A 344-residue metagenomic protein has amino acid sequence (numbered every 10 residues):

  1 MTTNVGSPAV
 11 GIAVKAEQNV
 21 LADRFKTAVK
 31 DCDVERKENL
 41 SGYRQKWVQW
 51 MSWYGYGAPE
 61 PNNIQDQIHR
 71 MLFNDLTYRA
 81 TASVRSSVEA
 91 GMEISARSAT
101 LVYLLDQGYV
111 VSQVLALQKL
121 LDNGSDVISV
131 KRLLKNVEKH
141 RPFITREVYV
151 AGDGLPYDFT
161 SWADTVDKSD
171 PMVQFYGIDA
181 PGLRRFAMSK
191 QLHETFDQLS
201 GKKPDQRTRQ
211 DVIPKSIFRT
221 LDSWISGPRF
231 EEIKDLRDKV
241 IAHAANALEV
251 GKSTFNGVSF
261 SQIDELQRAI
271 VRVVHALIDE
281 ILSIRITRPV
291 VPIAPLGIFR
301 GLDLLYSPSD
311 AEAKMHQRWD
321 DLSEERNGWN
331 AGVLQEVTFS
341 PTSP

Functional and structural regions predicted by a protein language model:
T2-P228, F255-P344: Amphipathic alpha-helical interface segments
S223-V250: Histidine-centered, metal-coordinating catalytic motifs and their short helical/loop contexts
